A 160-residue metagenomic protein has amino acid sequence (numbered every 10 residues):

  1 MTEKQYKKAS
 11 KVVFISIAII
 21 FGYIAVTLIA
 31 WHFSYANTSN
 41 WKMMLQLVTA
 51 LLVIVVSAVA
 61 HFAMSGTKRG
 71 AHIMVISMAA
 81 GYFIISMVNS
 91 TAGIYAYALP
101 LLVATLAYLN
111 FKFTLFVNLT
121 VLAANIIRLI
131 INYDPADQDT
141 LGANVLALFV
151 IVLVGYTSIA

Functional and structural regions predicted by a protein language model:
M1-K7: Short, Lys/Arg-rich, polar N-terminal cytosolic tail immediately upstream of the first transmembrane signal-anchor
K11-T91, Y97-A104, V121-I126: Hydrophobic transmembrane alpha-helices and their membrane-interface boundaries in multi-pass, membrane-anchored
V26-T49, F111-A160: Alpha-helical transmembrane segments and their interfaces in multipass membrane proteins
M78, Y82, Y108, V152-G155: Generic detector of bulky aromatic hydrophobic side chains
M87-A92, L109-F113: Transmembrane helix interruption/hinge and helix-loop junction motifs
L99-F116: Canonical bilayer-spanning transmembrane alpha-helix
